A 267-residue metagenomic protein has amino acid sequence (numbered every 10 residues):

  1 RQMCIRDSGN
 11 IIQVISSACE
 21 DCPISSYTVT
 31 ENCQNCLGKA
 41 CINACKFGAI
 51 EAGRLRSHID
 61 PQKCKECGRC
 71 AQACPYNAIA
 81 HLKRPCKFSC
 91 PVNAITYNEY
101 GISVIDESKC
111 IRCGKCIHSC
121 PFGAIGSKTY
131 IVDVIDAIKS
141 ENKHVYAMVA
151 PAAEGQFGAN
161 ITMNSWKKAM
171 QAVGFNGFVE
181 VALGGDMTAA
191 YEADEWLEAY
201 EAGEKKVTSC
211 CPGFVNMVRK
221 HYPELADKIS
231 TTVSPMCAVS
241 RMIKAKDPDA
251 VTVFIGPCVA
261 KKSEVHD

Functional and structural regions predicted by a protein language model:
R1-I5, C45: Short, small-residue-biased leader/transition segments that mark boundaries at the very start of proteins
Q2, S127-D267: Iron-sulfur-associated redox domains of electron-transfer enzymes in respiratory and anaerobic energy metabolism
D7-T30, F47-G48: N-terminal [4Fe-4S]-dependent radical SAM core
S17-A18, G48, P61-Q62, N93 (+7 more regions): Fold-independent oxyanion-binding glycine-rich loops and adjacent beta-strand/coil segments at enzyme active sites
E20-T28, E51-R56, Y97, K115 (+3 more regions): Gly-rich Lys/Arg/Thr-decorated short loops/hinges at beta-loop-alpha junctions or inter-strand turns that position
I24, A40, K46-F47, R54-L55 (+9 more regions): Short coil/turn connectors at secondary-structure junctions
S25, V29, L37, C41 (+13 more regions): General structural feature for long, well-ordered alpha-helical segments within catalytic domains of soluble enzymes
G38-P61, K65, R69-D106, I111 (+1 more regions): Iron-sulfur cluster-binding cysteine motifs and their immediate structural context in ferredoxin-like electron-transfer
